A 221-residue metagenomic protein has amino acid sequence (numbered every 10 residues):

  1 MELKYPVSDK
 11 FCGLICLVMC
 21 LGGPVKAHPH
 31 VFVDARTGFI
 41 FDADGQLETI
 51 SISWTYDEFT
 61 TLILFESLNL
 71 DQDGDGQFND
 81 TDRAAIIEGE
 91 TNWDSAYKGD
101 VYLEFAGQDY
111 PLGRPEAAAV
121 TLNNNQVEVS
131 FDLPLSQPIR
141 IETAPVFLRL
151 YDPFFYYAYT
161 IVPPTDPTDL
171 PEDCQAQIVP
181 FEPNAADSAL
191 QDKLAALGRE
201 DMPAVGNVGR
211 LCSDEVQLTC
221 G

Functional and structural regions predicted by a protein language model:
M1-S8: N-terminal secretory signal peptides that target proteins for export/translocation
K10-G22: Bacterial N-terminal signal peptides
G23-A27: Sec/Tat signal peptide C-region and signal peptidase I cleavage site
H28-D44: Short N-terminal segments immediately surrounding and downstream of signal-peptide cleavage
T37, G45-E58, V127-L135: Short, well-ordered beta-strand segments enriched in hydrophobic/aromatic residues
G38-F39, N69, Y102, F147: Residue-level detector of beta-strand face positions
F59-I141: Structured domain cores in non-transmembrane regions
F105-G221: Mature, soluble, non-transmembrane domains
